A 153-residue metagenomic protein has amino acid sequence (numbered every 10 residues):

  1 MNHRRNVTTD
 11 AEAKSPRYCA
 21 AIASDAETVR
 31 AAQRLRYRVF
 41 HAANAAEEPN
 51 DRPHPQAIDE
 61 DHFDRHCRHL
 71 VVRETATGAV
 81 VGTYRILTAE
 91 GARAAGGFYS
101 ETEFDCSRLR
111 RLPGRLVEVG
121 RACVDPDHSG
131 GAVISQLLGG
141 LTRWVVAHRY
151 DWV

Functional and structural regions predicted by a protein language model:
M1-H3: Eukaryotic low-complexity, non-globular regulatory regions
R5-V7: Intrinsically disordered cytosolic tails
T9-V81, R85-T88: Short amphipathic alpha-helix that is part of the acyltransferase structural core
A89-V153: Acyl-donor binding region in acyl/amide transferases
